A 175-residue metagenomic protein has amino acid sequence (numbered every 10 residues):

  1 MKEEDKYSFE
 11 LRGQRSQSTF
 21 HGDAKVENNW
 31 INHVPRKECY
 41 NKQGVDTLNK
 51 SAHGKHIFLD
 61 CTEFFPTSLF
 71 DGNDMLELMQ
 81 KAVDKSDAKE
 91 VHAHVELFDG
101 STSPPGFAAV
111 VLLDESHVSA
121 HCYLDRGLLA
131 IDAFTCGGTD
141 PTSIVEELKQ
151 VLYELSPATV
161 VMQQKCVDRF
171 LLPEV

Functional and structural regions predicted by a protein language model:
K2-V175: Polybasic/polar functional segments that serve as interface/processing modules
